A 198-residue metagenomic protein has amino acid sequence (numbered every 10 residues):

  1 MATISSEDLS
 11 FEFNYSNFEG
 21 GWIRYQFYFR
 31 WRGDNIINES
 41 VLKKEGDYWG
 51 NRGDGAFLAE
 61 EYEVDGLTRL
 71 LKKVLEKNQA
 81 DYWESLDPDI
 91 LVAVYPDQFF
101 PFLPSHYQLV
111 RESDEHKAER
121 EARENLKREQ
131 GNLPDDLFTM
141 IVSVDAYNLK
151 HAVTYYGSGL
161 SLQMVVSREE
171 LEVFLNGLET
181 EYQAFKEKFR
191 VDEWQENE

Functional and structural regions predicted by a protein language model:
A2, I23-F29, L67, P88-I90: One face of beta-strands
S6-Y15, G20-W22: N-terminal intrinsically disordered, cationic/polar leader segments that include organellar targeting peptides
F18-G21, W49-V64, G131-L133, G159-E172: Short, low-complexity cationic-aromatic patches
G20-I23, N78-P88, V153-S161: A structural signal for the main folded, soluble domain(s) of proteins
W22-W31, D136-A146: Short, hydrophobic/proline-enriched secondary-structure or compact coil segments at domain edges
N35-W83: Short, well-structured hydrophobic secondary-structure segments
D81-K117, R123-Q130, D135-T139: Short, structured protein-protein interaction patches enriched in aromatics and acidic/basic residues, typified by
L137-E198: Mixed-charge, glycine-accented linear interaction segment located at domain edges/termini
